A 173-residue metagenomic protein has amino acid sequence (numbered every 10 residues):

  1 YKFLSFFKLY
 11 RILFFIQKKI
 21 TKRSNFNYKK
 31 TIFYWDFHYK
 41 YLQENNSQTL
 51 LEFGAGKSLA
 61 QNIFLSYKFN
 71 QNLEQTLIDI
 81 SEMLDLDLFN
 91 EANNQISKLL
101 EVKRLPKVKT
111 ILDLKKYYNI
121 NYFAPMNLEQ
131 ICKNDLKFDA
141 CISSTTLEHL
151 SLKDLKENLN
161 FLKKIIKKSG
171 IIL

Functional and structural regions predicted by a protein language model:
F3-N46: Class I SAM-dependent methyltransferase Rossmann-like catalytic core, especially the SAM/SAH-binding loop
N46-S58, T76: Conserved class I S-adenosyl-L-methionine
T49, Q71-E74, I171: Residues at the starts of beta-strands that form the adenosine-phosphate
A60-Q130: Class I SAM-dependent methyltransferase SAM/SAH-binding core
L128-C141: A short acidic, Gly/Pro-enriched loop at the edge of an enzyme's catalytic core that lines a small-molecule cofactor
D139-K153: A short SAM/SAH-binding and catalytic strip from SAM-dependent methyltransferases
K156-I171: A short glycine-rich, Lys/Arg-flanked "PGG" loop and its adjoining helix->strand segment in the class I
